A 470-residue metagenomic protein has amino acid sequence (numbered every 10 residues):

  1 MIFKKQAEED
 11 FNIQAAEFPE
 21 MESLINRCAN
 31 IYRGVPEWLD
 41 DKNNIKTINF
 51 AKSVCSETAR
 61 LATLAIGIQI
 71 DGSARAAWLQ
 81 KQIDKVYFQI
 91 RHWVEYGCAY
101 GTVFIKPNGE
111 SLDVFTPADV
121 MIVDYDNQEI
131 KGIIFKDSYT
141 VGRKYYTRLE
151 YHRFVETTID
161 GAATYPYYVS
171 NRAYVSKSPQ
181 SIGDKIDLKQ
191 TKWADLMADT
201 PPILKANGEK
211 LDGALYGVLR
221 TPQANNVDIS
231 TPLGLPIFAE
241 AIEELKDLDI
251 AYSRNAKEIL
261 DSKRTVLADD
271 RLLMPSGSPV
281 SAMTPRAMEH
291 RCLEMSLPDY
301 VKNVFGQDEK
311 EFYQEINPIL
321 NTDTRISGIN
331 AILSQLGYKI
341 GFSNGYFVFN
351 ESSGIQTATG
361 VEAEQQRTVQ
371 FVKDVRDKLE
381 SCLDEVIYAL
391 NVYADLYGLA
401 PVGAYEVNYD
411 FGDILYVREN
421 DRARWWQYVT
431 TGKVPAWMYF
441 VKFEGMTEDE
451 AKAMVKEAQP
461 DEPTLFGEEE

Functional and structural regions predicted by a protein language model:
M1-G142, E469-E470: Extended, helix-rich architectural segments
E22-T47, N303-K339, Y346, Q356-S381 (+1 more regions): Extended, non-catalytic structural segments that build the interaction scaffolds of large macromolecular assemblies
W93-V94, P107-E110, I259-V266, Y346-S352 (+3 more regions): Short coil/turn segments at secondary-structure boundaries
F104-L235: Extended, regular secondary-structure scaffolds
L196-A363, E406-V407, I414: Extended, charged amphipathic alpha-helical segments
K263, D270, Q365-D384, Q459-E470: Long, compositionally biased
L336, N350-T357, A389-Y393, L399-N408 (+2 more regions): Active/binding-pocket-proximal capping segment
W425-E470: Activation/maturation switch segments at domain boundaries
